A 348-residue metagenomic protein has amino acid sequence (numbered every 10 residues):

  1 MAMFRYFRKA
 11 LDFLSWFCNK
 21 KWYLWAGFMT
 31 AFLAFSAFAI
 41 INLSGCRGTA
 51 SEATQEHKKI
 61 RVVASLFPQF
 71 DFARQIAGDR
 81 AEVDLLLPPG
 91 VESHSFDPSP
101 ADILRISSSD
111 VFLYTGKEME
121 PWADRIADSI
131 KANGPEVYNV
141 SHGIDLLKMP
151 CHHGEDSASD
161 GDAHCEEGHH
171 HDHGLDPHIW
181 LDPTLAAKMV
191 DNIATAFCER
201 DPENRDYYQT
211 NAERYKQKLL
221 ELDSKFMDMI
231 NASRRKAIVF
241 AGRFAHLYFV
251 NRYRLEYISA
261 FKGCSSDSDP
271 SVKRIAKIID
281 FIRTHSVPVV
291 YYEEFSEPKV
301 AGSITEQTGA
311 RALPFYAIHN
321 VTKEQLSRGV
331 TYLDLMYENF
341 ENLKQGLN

Functional and structural regions predicted by a protein language model:
A2-N19, W25-M29, A39-N348: Extracytoplasmic metal-acquisition and chelation regions
